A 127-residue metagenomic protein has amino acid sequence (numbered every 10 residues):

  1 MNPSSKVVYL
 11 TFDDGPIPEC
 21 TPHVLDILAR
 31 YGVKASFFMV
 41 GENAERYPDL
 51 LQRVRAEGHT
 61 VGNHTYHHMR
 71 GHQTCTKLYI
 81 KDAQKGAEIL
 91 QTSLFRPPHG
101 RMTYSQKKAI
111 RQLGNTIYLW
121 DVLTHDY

Functional and structural regions predicted by a protein language model:
M1-R70, K85, Q91-T92: Active-site beta->alpha N-cap acidic-glycine motif
E45-R46, Y66-Y127: Catalytic domains of cell-wall/extracellular-matrix polysaccharide-remodeling enzymes, centered on de-N-acetylation
